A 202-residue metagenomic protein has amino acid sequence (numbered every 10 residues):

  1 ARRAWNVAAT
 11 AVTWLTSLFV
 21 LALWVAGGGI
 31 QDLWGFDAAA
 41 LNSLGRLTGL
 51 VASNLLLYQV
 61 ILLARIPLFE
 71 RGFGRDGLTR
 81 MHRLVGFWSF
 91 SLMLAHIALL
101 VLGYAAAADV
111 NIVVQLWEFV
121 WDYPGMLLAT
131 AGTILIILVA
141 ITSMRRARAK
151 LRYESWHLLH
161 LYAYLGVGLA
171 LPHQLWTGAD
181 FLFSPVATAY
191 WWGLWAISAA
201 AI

Functional and structural regions predicted by a protein language model:
A1-I202: Membrane-embedded alpha-helical bundles that constitute the cytochrome b-like, heme-associated redox core of multi-pass
